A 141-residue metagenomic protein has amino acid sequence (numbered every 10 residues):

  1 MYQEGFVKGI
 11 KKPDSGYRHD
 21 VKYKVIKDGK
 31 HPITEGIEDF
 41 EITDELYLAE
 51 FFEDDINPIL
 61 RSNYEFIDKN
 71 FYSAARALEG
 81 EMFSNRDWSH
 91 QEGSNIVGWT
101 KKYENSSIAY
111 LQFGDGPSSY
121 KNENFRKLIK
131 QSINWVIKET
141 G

Functional and structural regions predicted by a protein language model:
M1: Helix-loop-strand module that forms the ligand-binding subsite of alpha/beta enzymes
E4-E104: Catalytic beta-strand/loop cores that center a nucleophilic Ser/Cys/Thr and support acyl-enzyme chemistry
K102-I108, K130: Glycine-rich, aromatic-lined ligand/substrate-binding cores of catalytic and carbohydrate-binding domains
L111: Phosphate-centric recognition/catalysis
G114-S119: Glycine-rich phosphate/pyrophosphate-binding beta-alpha loops
Q131-E139: C-terminal alpha-helix
